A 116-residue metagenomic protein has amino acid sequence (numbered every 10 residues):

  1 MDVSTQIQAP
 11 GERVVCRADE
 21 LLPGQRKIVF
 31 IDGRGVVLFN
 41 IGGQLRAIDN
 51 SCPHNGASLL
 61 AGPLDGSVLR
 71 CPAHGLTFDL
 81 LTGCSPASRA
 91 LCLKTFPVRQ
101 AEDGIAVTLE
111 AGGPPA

Functional and structural regions predicted by a protein language model:
M1-G66, D79, C84, C92-A116: N-terminal pre-ligand scaffold of iron-sulfur
C52, C71-H74: Short cysteine clusters
S88: Short glycine/proline-centered loop/turn elements that form peptide/ligand docking sites
